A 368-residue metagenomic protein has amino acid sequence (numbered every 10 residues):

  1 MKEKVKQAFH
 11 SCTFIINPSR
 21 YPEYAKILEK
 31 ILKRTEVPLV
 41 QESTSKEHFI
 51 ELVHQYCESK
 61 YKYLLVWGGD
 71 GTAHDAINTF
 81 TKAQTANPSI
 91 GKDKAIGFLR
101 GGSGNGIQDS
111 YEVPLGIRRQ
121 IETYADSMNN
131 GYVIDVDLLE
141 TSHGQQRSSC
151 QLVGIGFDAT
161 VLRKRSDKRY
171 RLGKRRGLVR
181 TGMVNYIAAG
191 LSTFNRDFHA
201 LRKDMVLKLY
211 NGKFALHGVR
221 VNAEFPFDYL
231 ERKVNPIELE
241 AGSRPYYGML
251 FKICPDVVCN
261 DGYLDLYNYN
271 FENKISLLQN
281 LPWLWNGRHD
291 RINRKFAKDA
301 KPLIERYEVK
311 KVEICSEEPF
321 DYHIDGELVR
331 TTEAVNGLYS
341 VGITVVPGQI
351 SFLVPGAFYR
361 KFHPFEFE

Functional and structural regions predicted by a protein language model:
M1-W67, T72-H74, N78-A83, N87 (+4 more regions): ATP/NTP phosphate-donor binding region
K2, F225-K233, M249-E368: ATP/nucleoside-binding phosphotransfer catalytic cores, i.e., glycine-rich phosphate-binding loops
T13-I16, Y21-I27, K82-A241: Catalytic core of DAGKc-family lipid kinases
N17, D70, R100-G102, G326 (+1 more regions): Active-site glycine-centered loops adjacent to acidic/histidine catalytic or metal-binding residues that shape
V40, L207-L209, Y322, T344: Short aromatic-centered micro-motifs
G154, D158, E240-D256, L328: Glycine-rich phosphate/pyrophosphate-binding beta-alpha loops
D158-V161, L216-H217, Y246-L250, K274-L278: Short acidic/glycine-rich loop or secondary-structure boundary segments that cap or lie
